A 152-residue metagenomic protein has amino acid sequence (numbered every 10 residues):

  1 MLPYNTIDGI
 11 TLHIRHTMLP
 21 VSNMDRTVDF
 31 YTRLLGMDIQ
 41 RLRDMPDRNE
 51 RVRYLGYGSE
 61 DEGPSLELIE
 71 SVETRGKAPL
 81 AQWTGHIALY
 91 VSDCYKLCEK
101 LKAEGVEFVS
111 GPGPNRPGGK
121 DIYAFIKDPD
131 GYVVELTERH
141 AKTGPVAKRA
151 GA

Functional and structural regions predicted by a protein language model:
M1-I10, R43, L89, C98-A152: Vicinal oxygen chelate
D8-L12, M18-G63, G151: Core segments of cupin and vicinal oxygen chelate
H13-N23, R53-G58, G76-K102, I122-K127 (+1 more regions): Vicinal oxygen chelate
R26, E70, E138: Short, glycine/acidic-enriched loop or turn micro-motifs at the edges of active sites
Y31, L68-E70: Active-site-proximal beta-strand elements of phosphoester/diester hydrolases
S65-L66, T84, L136: Short, structured motif recognition centered on aromatic/hydrophobic residues
